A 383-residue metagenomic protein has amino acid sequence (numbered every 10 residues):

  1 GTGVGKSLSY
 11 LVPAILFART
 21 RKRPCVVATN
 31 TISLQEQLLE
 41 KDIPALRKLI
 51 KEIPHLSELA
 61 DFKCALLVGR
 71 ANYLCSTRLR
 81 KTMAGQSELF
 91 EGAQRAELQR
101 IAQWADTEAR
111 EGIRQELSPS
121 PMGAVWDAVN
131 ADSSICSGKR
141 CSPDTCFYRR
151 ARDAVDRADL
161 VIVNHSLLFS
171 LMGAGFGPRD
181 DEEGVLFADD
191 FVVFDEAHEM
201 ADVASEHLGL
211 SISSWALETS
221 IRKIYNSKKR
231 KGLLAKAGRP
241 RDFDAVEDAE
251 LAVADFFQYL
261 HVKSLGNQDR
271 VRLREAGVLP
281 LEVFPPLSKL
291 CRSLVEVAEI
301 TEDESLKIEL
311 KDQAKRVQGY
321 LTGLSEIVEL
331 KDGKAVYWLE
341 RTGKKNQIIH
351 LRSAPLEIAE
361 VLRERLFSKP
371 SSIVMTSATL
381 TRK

Functional and structural regions predicted by a protein language model:
G1-T2, I113-S120, G232-P240, V262-E275 (+3 more regions): Short coil/turn segments at secondary-structure boundaries
G1-V12: Walker A/P-loop
Y10, L16, S33-E36, E40-P44 (+3 more regions): Signature of the SF2 helicase/ATPase Hel1-core->accessory helical subdomain module
K22-R23, A60-K63, F187-D190, K369-S371: Short glycine-/polar-rich loops that comprise or flank the Walker A/P-loop and associated switch/sensor motifs
K22-V161, S166-F169, I224, K229-P240 (+3 more regions): A substrate-engagement module of RecA-like helicase motors
A28, V192-V193, V374: Residue-level marker for buried hydrophobic side chains located in beta-strands that build the well-ordered beta-sheet
D127-V161, F169-E182, V295-K383: A contiguous, basic/glycine-rich beta-loop/short-helix subdomain that forms a polymer-engagement track
I221, Y225-K228, F257-S264, L287 (+2 more regions): A structural signal for well-ordered alpha-helices, especially hydrophobic packing surfaces of coiled-coils
